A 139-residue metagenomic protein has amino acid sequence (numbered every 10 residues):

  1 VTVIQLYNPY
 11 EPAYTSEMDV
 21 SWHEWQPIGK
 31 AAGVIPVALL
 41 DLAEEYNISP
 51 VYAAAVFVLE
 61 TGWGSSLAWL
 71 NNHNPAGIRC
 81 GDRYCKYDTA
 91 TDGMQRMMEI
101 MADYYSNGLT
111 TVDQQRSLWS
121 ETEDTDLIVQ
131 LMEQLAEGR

Functional and structural regions predicted by a protein language model:
T2-R139: Catalytic cores of secreted/periplasmic lytic hydrolases that degrade extracellular macromolecules
